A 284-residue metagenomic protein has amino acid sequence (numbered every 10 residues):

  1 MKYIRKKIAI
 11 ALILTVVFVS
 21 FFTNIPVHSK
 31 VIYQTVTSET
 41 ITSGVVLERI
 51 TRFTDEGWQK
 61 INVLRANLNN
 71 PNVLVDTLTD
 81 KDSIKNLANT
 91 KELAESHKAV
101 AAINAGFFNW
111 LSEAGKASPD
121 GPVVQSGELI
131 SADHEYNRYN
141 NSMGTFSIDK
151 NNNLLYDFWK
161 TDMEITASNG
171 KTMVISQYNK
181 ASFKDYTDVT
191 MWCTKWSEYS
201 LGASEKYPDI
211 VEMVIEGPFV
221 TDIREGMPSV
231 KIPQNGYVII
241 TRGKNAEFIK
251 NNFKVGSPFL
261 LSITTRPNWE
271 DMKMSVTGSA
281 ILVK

Functional and structural regions predicted by a protein language model:
R5-P26: Sec-dependent N-terminal signal peptides of Gram-positive bacterial secreted proteins and lipoproteins
K7, N24-K284: Gly/Ser/Thr/Pro-rich low-complexity, intrinsically disordered segments
